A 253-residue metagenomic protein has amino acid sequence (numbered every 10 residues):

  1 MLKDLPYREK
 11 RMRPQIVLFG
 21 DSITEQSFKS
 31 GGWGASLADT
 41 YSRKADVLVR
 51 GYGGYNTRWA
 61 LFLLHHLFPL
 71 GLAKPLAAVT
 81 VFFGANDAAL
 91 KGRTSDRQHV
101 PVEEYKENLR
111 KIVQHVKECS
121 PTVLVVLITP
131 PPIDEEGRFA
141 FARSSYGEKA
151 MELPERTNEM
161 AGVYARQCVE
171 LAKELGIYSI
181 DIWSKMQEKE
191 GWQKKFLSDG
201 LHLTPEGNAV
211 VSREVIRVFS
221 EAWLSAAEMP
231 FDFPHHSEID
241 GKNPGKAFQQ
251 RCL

Functional and structural regions predicted by a protein language model:
L2, P6-R11, G32-D46, W59-L253: Alpha-helical cap/lid subdomain in secreted, periplasmic, or secretory-pathway luminal O-acyl-processing enzymes
R13-K29, G53-N56, N86-A88: Catalytic nucleophile-elbow at a beta strand-turn-alpha helix junction centered on a G-D-S/GDSL motif, marking
V49: Conserved SAM-binding loop
